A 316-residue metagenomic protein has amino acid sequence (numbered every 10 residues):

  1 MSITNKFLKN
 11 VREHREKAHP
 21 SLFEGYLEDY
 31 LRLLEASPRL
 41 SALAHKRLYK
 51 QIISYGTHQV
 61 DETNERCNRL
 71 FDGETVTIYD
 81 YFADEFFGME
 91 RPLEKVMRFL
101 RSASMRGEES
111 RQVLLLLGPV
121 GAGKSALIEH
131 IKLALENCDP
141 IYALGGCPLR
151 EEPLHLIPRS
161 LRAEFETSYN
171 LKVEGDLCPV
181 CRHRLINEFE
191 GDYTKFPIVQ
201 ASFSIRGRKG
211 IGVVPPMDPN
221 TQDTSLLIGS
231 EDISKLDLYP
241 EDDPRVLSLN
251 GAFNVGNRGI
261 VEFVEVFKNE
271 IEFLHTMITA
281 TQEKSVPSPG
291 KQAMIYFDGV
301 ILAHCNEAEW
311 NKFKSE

Functional and structural regions predicted by a protein language model:
M1-Q59, G118-G121: N-terminal accessory segments that target, anchor, or regulate ATP-driven/P-loop NTPase machines and associated
P38-E316: Conserved ASCE/P-loop NTPase catalytic core
